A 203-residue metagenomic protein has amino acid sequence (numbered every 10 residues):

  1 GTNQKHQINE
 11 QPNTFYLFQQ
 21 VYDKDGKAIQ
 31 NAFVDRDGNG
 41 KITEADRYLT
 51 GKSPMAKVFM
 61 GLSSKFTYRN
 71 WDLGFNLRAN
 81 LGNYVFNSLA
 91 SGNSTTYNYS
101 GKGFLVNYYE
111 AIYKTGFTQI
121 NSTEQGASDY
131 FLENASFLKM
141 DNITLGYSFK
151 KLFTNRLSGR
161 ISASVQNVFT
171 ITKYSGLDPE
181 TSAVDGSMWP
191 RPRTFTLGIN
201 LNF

Functional and structural regions predicted by a protein language model:
G1-P54: Conserved small-residue
Q4-K5, T14, D23-K27, N80-V165: Extracytoplasmic gating/loop element in the C-terminal half of outer-membrane beta-barrel translocons and assembly
G61-S63, N142-G146, T196-G198: Membrane-embedded beta-strand positions in outer-membrane beta-barrel channels/transporters
T67, R78-N80, S164-V168, N202: Outer-membrane beta-barrel pore domains and translocons
N70-L73, L152-F153: Repeated loop/turn-to-beta-strand initiation elements of outer-membrane beta-barrel proteins
F75, I161-A163, I199: Membrane-embedded beta-strand positions of outer-membrane beta-barrel proteins
F86-G92, K173-E180: Outer-membrane beta-barrel translocator domains and adjoining extracellular loop/strand segments of Gram-negative
R191-F203: Outer-membrane beta-barrel "beta-signal"
